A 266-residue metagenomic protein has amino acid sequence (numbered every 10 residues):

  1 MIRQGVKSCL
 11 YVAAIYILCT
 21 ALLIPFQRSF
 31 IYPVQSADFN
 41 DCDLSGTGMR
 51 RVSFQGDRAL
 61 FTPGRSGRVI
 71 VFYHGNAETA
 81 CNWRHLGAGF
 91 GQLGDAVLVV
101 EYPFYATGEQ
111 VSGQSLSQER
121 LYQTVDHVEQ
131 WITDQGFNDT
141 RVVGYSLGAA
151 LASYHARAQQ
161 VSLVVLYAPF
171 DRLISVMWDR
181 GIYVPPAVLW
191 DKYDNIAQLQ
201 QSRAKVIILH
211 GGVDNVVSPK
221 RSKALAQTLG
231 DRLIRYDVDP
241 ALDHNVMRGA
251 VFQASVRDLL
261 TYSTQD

Functional and structural regions predicted by a protein language model:
Q4, S8-F54, L60: An N-terminal hydrophobic leader/cap segment in hydrolases
R58-W131, A150: Membrane-embedded segments
L86, N195, A204, S218-Q227: Short alpha-helix in the alpha/beta-hydrolase fold that links the catalytic acid
Y102, V165-S175, D194-N195: Active-site nucleophile loop of the alpha/beta-hydrolase fold
V143-G148, A152: Gly/Ala-rich beta-loop-alpha elbow adjacent to hydrolase catalytic centers
S202-R203, I207-D214: Short beta-strand/loop motif that positions the catalytic acidic residue of the alpha/beta-hydrolase fold
G212-V217, H244-V246: Acidic catalytic loop of the alpha/beta-hydrolase fold
A224, D231-D266: C-terminal catalytic histidine-bearing segment of alpha/beta-hydrolase fold enzymes
